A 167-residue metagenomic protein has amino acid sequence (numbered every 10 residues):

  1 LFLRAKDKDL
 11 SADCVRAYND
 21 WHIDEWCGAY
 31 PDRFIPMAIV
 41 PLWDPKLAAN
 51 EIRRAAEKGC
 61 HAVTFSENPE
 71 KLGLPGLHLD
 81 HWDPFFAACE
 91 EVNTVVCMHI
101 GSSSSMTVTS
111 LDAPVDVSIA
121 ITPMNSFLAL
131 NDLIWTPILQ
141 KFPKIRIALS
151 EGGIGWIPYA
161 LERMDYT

Functional and structural regions predicted by a protein language model:
L1, I23-G28: Catalytic pocket of metal/acid-base enzymes, prominently hydrolases
L1-L3, P114-V115: A short small-residue
F2-S11, K46: Surface-exposed, active-site-proximal loop segments in enzymatic domains
D9-E25: Active-site-proximal gating segment of KS-fold condensing enzymes and close homologs
C27, D32-I35, V40-T167: Catalytic pocket-lining loop regions of alpha/beta-barrel enzymes, especially the amidohydrolase/enolase/GH5 lineages
